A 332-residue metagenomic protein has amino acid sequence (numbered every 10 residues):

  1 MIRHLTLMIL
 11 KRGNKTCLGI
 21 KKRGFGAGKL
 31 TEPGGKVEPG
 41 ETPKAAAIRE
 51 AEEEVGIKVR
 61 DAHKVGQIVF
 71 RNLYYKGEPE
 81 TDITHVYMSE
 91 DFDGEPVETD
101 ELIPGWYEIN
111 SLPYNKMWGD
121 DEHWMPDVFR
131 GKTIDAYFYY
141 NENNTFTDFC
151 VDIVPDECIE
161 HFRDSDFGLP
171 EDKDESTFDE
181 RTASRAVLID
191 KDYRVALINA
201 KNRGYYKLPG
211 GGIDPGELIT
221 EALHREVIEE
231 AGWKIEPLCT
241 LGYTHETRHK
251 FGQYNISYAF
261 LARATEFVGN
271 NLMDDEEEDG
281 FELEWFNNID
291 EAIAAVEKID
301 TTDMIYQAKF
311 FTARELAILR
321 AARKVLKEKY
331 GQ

Functional and structural regions predicted by a protein language model:
M1-M8, V154-R185: Acidic, metal-coordinating catalytic segment for phosphate/diphosphate chemistry, firing primarily on the Nudix
R3, E32, V59, E80-T84 (+5 more regions): Short connector loops at helix/strand junctions that flank enzyme active sites, especially segments positioning acidic
H4-T6, N14, D82-H85, L102 (+4 more regions): Change "...and in nucleic-acid phosphodiester-cleaving endonucleases..." to "...and in nucleic-acid processing enzymes
G13-K15, K22, E90-E95, I109-S111 (+3 more regions): Short loop segments at secondary-structure junctions
K15-E53, Y137-D156, D190-E229: Conserved Nudix-box catalytic region and its N-terminal flanking loop in Nudix hydrolases and closely related
K58-Q67, K234-G242: A short coil-to-beta-strand element that immediately follows conserved catalytic motifs
N72-E95, H123-K132, P155-E157, T247-N271 (+1 more regions): Active-site-adjacent beta-strand/loop module that shapes the phosphate/pyrophosphate-binding cleft
T99-S165, Y205, E276-Q332: Nudix hydrolase/Nudix homology domain
